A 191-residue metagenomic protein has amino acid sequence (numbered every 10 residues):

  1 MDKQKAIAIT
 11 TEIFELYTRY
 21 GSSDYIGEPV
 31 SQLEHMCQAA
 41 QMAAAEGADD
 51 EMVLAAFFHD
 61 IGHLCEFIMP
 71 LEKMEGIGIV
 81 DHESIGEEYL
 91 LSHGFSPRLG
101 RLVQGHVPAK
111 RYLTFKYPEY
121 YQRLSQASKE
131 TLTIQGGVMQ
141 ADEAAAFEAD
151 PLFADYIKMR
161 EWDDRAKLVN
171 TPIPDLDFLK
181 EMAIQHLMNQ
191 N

Functional and structural regions predicted by a protein language model:
M1-N191: Metal-dependent phosphohydrolase cores
